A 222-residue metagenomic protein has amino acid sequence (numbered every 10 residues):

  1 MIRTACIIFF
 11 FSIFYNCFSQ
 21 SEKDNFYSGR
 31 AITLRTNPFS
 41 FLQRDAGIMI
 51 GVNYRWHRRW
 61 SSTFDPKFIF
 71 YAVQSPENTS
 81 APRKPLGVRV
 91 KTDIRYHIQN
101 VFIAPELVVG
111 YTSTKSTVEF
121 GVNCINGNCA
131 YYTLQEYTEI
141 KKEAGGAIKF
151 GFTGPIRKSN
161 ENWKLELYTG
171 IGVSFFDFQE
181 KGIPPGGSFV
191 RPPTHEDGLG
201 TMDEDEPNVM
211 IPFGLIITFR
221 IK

Functional and structural regions predicted by a protein language model:
T4-I13: Sec-dependent N-terminal signal peptides
S19-T79, I216-K222: Short glycine/proline- and aromatic-enriched beta-strand/turn motifs that initiate or cap beta-hairpins
Y27, F39, D65-R89, T112-G145 (+1 more regions): Extracellular/periplasm-exposed beta-strand and loop segments of Gram-negative cell-envelope proteins, dominated by
I32, A46-I50, L86-T92, K142-F150 (+1 more regions): Hydrophobic, lipid-facing positions within transmembrane beta-strands of outer-membrane proteins
L34-S40, Y54, F64-F70, T92 (+2 more regions): Transmembrane beta-barrel strands of outer-membrane/channel proteins
Y54, Y96, F152-G154, V173-F175 (+1 more regions): Residue-level signature of outer-membrane beta-barrel architecture
R59-F64, N100-I103, R157-W163: Repeated loop/turn-to-beta-strand initiation elements of outer-membrane beta-barrel proteins
R95-H97, F102, P207-K222: Outer-membrane beta-barrel "beta-signal"
